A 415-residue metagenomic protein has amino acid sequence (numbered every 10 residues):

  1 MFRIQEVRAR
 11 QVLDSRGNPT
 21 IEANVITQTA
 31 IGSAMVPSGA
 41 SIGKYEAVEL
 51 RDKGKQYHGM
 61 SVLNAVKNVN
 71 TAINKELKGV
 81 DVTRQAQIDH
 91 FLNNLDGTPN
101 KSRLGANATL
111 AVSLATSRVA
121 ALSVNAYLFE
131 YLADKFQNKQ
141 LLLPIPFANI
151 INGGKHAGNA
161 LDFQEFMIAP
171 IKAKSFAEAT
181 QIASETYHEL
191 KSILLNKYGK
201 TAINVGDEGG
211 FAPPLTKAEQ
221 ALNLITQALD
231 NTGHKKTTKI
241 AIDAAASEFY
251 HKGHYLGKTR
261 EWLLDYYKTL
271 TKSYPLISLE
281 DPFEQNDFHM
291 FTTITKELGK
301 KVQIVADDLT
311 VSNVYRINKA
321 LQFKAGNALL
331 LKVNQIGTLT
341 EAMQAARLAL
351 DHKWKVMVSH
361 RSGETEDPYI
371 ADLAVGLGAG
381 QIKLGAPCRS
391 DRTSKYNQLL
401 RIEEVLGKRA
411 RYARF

Functional and structural regions predicted by a protein language model:
M1-I21: Short, Gly/Pro- and small/polar-rich lid/capping loops
Q11, I21-S38, A148-P170, Q227-L229 (+2 more regions): Short beta-strand elements
V12-D14, T20, N100-A121, I145-L161 (+3 more regions): Conserved phosphate/anionic-ligand binding catalytic regions in large, soluble enzymes, centered on
A40-A126, K135, T180, G210: Metal- or metallocofactor-binding catalytic centers and their adjacent structured scaffolds across diverse enzyme
L141-N204: Mobile "lid/hinge" segments at catalytic clefts and subdomain interfaces of large enzymes
E165-F176, T201-K217, A245-Y255: Active-site-proximal beta-alpha loop/turn segments in soluble metabolic enzymes
A202, E219-F415: Catalytic core of soluble alpha/beta enzymes
